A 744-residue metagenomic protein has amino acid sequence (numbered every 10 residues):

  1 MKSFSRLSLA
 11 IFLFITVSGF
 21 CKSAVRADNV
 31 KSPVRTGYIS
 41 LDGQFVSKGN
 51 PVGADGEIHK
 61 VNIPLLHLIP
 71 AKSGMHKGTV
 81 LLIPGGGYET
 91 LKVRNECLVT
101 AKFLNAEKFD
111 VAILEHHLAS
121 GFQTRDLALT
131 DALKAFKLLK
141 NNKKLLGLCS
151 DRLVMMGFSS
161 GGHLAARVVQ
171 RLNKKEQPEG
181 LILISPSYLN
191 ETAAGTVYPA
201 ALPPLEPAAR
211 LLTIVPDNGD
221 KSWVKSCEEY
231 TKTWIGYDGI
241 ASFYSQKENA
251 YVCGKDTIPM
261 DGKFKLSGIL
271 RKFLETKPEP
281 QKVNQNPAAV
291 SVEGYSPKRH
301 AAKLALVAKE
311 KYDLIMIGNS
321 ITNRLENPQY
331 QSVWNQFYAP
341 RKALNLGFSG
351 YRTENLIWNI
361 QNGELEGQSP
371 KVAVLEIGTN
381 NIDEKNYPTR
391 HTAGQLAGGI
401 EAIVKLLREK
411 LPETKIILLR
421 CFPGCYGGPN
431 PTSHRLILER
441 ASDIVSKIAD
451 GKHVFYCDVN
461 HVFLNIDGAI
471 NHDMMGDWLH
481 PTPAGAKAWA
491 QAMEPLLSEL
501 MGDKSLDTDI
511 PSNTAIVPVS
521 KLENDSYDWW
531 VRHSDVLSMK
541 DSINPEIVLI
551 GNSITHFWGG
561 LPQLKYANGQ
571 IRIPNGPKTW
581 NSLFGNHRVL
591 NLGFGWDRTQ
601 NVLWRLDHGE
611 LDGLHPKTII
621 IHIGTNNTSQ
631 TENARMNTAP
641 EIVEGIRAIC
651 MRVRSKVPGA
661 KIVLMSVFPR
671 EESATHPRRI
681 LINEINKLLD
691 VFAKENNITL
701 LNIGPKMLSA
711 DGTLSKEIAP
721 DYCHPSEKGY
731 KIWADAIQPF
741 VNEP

Functional and structural regions predicted by a protein language model:
S8, S23-A24, P278-I317, I321-Q336 (+6 more regions): N-terminal secretory targeting modules
D28-S73: N-terminal cap/lid segment of alpha/beta-hydrolase-fold proteins
K77-G85: Short beta-strand element of the alpha/beta-hydrolase
Q123-K144, G399, G645: Alpha/beta-hydrolase active-site loop
K134-E206: Primarily recognizes the serine-hydrolase "nucleophile elbow" in alpha/beta-hydrolase and SGNH/GDSL folds
G180, P186-G236, S242: The feature captures the conserved acid-bearing segment of alpha/beta-hydrolase catalytic domains
C253-K263, P423-I510, P669-P744: Catalytic His-Asp segment of secreted/periplasmic serine-dependent ester chemistry enzymes
N323-V333, F337-A339, T353-G398, L406 (+9 more regions): Oxyanion-hole/transition-state-stabilizing segment in secreted/luminal serine hydrolases and related acyltransferases
